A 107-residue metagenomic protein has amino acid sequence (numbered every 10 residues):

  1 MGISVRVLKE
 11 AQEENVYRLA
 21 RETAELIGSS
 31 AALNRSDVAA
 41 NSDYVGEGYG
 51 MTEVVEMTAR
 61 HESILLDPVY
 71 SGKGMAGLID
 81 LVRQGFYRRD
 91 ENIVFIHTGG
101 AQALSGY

Functional and structural regions predicted by a protein language model:
M1-S42, I96-Y107: Glycine-rich phosphate/pyrophosphate-binding loop at beta-loop-alpha junctions
S36-R89: Active-site-adjacent helical/loop segments in soluble small-molecule enzymes
I79-Y107: Short, amphipathic C-terminal "tail helix"
